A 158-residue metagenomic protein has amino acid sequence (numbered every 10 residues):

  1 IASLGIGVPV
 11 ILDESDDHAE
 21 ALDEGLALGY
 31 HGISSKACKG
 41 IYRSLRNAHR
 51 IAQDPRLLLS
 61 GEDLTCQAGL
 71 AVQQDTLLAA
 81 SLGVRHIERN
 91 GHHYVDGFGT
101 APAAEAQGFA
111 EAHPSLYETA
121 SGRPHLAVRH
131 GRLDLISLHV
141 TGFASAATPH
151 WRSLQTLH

Functional and structural regions predicted by a protein language model:
I1-V72: Catalytic core of soluble alpha/beta enzymes
L58, D63-H158: Flexible C-terminal active-site loop/helix
